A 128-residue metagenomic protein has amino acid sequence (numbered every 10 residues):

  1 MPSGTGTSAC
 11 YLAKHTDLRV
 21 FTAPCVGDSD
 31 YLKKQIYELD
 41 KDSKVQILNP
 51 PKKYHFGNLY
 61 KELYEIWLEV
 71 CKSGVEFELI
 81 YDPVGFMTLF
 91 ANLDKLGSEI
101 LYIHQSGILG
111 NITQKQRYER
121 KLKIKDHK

Functional and structural regions predicted by a protein language model:
M1-K128: PLP-dependent amino-acid enzyme catalytic core
